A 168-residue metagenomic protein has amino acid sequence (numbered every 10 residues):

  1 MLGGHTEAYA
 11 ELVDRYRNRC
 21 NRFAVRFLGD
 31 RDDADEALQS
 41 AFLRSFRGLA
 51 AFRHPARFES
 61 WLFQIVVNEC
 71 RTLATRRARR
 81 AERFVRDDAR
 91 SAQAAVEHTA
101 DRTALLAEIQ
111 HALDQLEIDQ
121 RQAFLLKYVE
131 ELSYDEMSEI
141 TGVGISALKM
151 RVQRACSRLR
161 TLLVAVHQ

Functional and structural regions predicted by a protein language model:
M1, E108-E117: Short amphipathic alpha-helical boundary/capping segments
L2-E11, N21-S40, I145, V166-Q168: Short, charged helix-capping/linker segments at alpha-helix termini
L2-G3, R26-D30, S40-R57, R76-R80: Sigma70-family region 2
R15-N18, R26-G29, L125-D135: Short helix-capping/turn signature of helix-turn-helix
R22, E36-L43, A56-N68: Structural recognition of an alpha-helix C-terminal capping motif at a helix-to-coil junction
R44, V67, R71, A112 (+4 more regions): DNA-recognition helix of helix-turn-helix
R47-H54, Q64-V85, R102: Arg/Lys-rich amphipathic alpha helix in sigma70-family domain 2
R80-L106, S133: Internal acidic/polar
